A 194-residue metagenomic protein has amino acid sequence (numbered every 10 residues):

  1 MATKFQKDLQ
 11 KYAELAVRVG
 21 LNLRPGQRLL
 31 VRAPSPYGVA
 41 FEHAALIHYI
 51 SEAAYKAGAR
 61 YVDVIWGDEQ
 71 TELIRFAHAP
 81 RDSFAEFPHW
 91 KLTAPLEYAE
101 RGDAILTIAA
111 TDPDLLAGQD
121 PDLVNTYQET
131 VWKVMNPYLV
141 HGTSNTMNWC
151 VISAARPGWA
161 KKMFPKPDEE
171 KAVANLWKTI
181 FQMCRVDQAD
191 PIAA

Functional and structural regions predicted by a protein language model:
M1-A194: Active-site bordering "gate/hinge" segments that shape substrate access to catalytic or cofactor-binding pockets
